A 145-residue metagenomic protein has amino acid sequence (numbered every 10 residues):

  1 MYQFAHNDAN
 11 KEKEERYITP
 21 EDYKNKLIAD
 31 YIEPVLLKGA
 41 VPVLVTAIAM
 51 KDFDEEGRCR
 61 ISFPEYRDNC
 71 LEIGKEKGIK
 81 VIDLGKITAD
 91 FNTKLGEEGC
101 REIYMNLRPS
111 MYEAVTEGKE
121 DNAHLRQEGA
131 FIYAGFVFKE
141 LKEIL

Functional and structural regions predicted by a protein language model:
M1-F131, G135-K142: Alpha-helical cap/lid subdomain in secreted, periplasmic, or secretory-pathway luminal O-acyl-processing enzymes
